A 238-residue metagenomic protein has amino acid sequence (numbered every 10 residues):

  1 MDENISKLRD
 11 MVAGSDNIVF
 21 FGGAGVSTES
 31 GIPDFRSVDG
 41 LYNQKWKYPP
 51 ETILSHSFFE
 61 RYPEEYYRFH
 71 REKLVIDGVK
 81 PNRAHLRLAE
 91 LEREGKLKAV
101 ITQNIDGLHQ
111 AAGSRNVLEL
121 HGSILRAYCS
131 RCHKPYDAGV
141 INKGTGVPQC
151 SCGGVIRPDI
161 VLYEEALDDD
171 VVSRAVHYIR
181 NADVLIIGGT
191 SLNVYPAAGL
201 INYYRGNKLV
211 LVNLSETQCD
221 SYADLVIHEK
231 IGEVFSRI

Functional and structural regions predicted by a protein language model:
M1-I238: Conserved catalytic core of sirtuin-type NAD+-dependent deacylases
